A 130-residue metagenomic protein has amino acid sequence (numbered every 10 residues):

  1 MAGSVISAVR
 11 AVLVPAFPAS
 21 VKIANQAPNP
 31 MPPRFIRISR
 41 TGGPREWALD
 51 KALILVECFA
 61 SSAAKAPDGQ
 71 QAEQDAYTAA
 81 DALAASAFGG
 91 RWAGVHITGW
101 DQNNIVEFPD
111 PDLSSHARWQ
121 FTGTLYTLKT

Functional and structural regions predicted by a protein language model:
M1-V21, S39-T130: Charged, amphipathic alpha-helical segments and their flanking helix caps
K22-P30: Short acidic low-complexity segments
N29-P32, D50: A short, polar/charged loop/turn motif at coil->beta-strand junctions and beta-hairpin connectors
M31-R40: A short, hydrophobic beta-strand-centered structural micro-motif
